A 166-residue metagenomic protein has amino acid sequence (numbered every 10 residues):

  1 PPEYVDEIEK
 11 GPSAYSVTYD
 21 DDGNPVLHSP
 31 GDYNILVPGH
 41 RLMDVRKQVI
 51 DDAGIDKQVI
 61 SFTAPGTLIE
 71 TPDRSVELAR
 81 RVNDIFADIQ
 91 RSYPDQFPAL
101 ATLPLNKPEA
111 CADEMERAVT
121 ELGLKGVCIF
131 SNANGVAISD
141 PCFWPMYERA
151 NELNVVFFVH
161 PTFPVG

Functional and structural regions predicted by a protein language model:
P1-G166: Helix-coil boundary/capping segments in enzymes
